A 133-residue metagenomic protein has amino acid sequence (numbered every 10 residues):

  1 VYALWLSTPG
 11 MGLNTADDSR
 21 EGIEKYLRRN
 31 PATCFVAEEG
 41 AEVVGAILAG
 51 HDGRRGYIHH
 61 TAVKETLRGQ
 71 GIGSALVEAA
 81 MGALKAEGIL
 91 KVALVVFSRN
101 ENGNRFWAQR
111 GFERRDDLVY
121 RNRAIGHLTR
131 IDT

Functional and structural regions predicted by a protein language model:
V1-T15, L118, I131-T133: Short amphipathic alpha-helix that is part of the acyltransferase structural core
E24-V36, Y57: A short helix-loop-beta-strand connector motif used in the catalytic cores of GNAT acetyltransferases and, in some
V36, E42-G50, Y57-A62: Conserved beta-strand in the GNAT
E38, T61-R68, V96-F97: A short, internal acetyl-CoA/4′-phosphopantetheine-binding micro-motif in the GNAT/acyltransferase core
G50-H59, R68, L90, R114-L118: A conserved beta-turn-beta hairpin within the catalytic core of GNAT-like acetyltransferases that forms part
V63, G69-G82, R105, Q109: Conserved acetyl-CoA-binding loop-helix of GNAT-fold acetyltransferases
E65, L94-G103, N122-I125: Conserved beta-strand-loop-alpha-helix junction that forms the acyl-donor binding cleft
V77, L84-V96: Conserved GNAT acetyl-CoA-binding A-motif
